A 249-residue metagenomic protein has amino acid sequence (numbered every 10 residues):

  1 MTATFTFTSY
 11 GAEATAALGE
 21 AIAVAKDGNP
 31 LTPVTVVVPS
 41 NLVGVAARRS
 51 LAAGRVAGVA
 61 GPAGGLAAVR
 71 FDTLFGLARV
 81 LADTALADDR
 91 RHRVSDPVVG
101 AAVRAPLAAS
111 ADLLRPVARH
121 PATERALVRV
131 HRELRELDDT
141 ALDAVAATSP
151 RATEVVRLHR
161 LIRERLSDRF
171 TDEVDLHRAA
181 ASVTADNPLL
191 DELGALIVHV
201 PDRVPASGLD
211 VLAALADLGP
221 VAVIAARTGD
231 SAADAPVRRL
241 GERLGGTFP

Functional and structural regions predicted by a protein language model:
M1-A23: N- or domain-start disorder-to-order transition segments that initiate the globular core
T4-F7, G28-V38, L190-P201, V223: Short hydrophobic beta-strand segments
G19-K26, A181-A185: Generic structural signal for well-ordered alpha-helical scaffold segments
P33, G65-A68, L218-P220: A generic structural signal for alpha->beta connector loops
V38-A46, L51-E192, A206, A213 (+3 more regions): Basic/charged alpha-beta structural segments of nucleotide/phosphate-handling enzymes
D202-G219: Histidine-anchored nucleotide/phosphate-binding helix
A222-T228: Short internal beta-strands
